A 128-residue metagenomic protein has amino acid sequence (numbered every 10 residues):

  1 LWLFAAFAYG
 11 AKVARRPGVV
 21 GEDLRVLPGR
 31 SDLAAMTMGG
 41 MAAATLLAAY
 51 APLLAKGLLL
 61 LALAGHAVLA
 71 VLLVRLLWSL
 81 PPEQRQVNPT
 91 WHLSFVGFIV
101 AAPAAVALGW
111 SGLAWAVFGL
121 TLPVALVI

Functional and structural regions predicted by a protein language model:
L1, R16-A42, L59-A62, L76-P103 (+1 more regions): Juxtamembrane helix-loop boundaries in multi-pass membrane proteins
L1-F7, L53-A67, G112-L126: Structural signature of hydrophobic alpha-helical transmembrane segments
F7, A11-P17: Extended intrinsically disordered, low-complexity coil regions enriched in Ser, Thr, Gly, Ala and often Pro
G40, A64, V68-V71, F98 (+1 more regions): Hydrophobic faces of stable alpha-helices that mediate helix-helix packing
T45-G57, A101-A116: Helix-coil boundary and interhelical linker segments in multi-pass alpha-helical membrane proteins
T45-S79: A generic, well-ordered mixed alpha/beta core segment in the N-terminal half of proteins
L69-L73, P103-A104, V127-I128: Alpha-helical transmembrane segments in multipass membrane proteins, preferentially the mid-helix core
F95, A105, L120-V124, I128: Short, structured patches in soluble enzyme cores that scaffold and shape functional sites
